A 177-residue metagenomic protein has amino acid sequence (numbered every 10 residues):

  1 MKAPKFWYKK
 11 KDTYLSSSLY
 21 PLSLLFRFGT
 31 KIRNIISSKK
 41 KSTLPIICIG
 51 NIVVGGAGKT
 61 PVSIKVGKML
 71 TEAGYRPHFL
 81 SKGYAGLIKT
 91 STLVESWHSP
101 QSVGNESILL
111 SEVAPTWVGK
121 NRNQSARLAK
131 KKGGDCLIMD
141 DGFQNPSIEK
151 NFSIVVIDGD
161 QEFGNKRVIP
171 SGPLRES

Functional and structural regions predicted by a protein language model:
K2-I46: A transmembrane-helix-recognition feature enriched in membrane-embedded lipid enzymes and envelope glyco-/phospholipid
W7-K9, I35, K41, V66 (+6 more regions): Generic detector of bulky aromatic hydrophobic side chains
S23, I46-G55, M69-Y75, V113 (+3 more regions): P-loop NTP-binding module
R33-N34, G67, A126-K131: Generic structural signal for well-ordered alpha-helical scaffold segments
N34-S96: Walker A (P-loop) phosphate-binding motif
G86-S177: Phosphate/Mg2+-binding loops and adjacent switch elements in nucleotide/diphosphate-handling enzyme cores
